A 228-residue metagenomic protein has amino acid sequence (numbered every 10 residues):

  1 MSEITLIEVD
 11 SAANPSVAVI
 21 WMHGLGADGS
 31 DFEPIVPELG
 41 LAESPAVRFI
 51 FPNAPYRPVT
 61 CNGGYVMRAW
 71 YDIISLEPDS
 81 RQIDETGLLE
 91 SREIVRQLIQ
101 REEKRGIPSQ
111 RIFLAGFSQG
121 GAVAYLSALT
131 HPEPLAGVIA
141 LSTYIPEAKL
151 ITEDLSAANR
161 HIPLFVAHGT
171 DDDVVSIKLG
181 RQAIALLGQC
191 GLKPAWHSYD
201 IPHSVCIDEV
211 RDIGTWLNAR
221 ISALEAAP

Functional and structural regions predicted by a protein language model:
S2-F113: Serine-hydrolase catalytic machinery in alpha/beta-hydrolase-like enzymes
F32-P37, T152, S176-L186: Short alpha-helix in the alpha/beta-hydrolase fold that links the catalytic acid
L41-S44, L155-H161: Short, conserved loop/helix-junction motifs that constitute active-site signature segments in enzyme catalytic cores
P52-N53, A115, I139-S142, A167 (+1 more regions): Alpha/beta-hydrolase-fold catalytic nucleophile elbow
E103, P108-N159: Primarily recognizes the serine-hydrolase "nucleophile elbow" in alpha/beta-hydrolase and SGNH/GDSL folds
N159-L164, C190-L192: Short, proline-enriched alpha-helix->beta-strand connector loops that line the catalytic pocket of alpha/beta-hydrolase
F165-H168, D172: Short beta-strand/loop motif that positions the catalytic acidic residue of the alpha/beta-hydrolase fold
K178-P228: C-terminal catalytic histidine-bearing segment of alpha/beta-hydrolase fold enzymes
